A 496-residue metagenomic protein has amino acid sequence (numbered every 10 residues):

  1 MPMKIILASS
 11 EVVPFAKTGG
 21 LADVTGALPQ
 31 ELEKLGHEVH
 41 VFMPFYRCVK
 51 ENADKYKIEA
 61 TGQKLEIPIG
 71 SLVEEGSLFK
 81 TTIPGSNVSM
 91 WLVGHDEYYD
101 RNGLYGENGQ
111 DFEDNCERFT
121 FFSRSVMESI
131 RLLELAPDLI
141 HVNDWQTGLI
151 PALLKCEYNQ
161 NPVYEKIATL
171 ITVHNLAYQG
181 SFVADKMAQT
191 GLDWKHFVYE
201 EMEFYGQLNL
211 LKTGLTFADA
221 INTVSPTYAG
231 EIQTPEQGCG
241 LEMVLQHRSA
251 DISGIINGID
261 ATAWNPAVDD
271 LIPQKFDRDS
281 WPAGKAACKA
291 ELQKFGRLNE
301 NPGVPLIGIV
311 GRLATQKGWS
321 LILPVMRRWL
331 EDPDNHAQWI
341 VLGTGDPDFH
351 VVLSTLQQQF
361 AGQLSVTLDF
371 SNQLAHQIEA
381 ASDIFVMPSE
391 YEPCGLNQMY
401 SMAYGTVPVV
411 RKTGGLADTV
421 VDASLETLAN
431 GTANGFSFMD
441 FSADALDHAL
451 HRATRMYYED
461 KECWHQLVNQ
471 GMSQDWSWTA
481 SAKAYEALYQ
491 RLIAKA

Functional and structural regions predicted by a protein language model:
M1-A496: Catalytic cores of nucleotide-sugar-dependent glycosyltransferases that transfer UDP/GDP/TDP-activated
